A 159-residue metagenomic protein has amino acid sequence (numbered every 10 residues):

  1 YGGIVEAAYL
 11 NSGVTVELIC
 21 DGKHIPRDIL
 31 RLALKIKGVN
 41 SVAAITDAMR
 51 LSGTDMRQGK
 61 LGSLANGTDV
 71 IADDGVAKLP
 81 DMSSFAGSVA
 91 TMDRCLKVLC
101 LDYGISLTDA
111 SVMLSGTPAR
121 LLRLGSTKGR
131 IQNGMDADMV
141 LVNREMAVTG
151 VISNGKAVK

Functional and structural regions predicted by a protein language model:
G3-G22, I29, L34-T46, L51-N133 (+1 more regions): His/Asp/Glu-enriched, well-ordered alpha-helical/loop segment that forms or immediately abuts the divalent-metal
K23-H24, M49-R50, M146-A147, V158: Short, glycine-/Ser/Thr-/acidic-enriched flexible segments
R120, R130-K159: C-terminal cap of metal-dependent C-N hydrolases
